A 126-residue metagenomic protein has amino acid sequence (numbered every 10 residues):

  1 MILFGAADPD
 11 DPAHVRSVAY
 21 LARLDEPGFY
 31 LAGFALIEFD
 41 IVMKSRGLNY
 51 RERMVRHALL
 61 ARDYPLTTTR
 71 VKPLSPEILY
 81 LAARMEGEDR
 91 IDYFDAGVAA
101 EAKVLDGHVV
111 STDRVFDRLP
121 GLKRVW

Functional and structural regions predicted by a protein language model:
M1-L31, S45-H57: Short, well-structured N-terminal submotif of metal-dependent ribonuclease cores
I2, A35, I78, V98 (+1 more regions): Alpha-helix capping/helix-boundary segments
I2, E38-V42, L81: A general alpha-helix detector
P9, G33-I37, A58-G87: Acidic catalytic patch
G28-Y30, L66-T68, H108: Short loop->beta-strand "edge-of-pocket" segments that line small-molecule binding or catalytic clefts across diverse
D63, V71-K72, A99-W126: Acidic, PIN/NYN-like endoribonuclease modules and their adjacent C-terminal/linker elements
